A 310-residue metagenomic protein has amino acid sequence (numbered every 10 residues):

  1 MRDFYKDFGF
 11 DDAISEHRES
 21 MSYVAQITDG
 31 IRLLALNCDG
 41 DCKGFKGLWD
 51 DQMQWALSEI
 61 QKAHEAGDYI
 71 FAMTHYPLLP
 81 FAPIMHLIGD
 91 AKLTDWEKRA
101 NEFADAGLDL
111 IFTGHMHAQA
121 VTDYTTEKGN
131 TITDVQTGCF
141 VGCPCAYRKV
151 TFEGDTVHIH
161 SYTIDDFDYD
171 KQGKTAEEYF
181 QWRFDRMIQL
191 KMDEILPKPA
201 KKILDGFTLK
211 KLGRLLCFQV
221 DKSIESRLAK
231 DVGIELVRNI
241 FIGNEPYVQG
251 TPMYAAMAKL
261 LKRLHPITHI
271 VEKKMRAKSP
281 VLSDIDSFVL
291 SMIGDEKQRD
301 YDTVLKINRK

Functional and structural regions predicted by a protein language model:
M1-Q54, Q61, K128, T133 (+1 more regions): Extended active-site neighborhood of metal-dependent phosphoesterases/phosphodiesterases
Y5-R18, K128, G138-C145, T151-P199: Charged, low-complexity C-terminal accessory regions
L36, A56, A72, H115 (+1 more regions): Divalent metal-coordination and catalytic microenvironments
G40-Q54, A63-L110: Active-site-proximal segments of metal-dependent phosphoesterases and phosphodiesterases across multiple
C42-G44, L79-A82, A120-T122, G142-C145 (+1 more regions): Short catalytic/ligand-binding loop motif for oxyanion handling, primarily in non-cytosolic enzymes, centered on
I88-D165: Conserved beta-sheet core of the metallophosphoesterase superfamily
Y169-K310: Non-catalytic terminal accessory segments
